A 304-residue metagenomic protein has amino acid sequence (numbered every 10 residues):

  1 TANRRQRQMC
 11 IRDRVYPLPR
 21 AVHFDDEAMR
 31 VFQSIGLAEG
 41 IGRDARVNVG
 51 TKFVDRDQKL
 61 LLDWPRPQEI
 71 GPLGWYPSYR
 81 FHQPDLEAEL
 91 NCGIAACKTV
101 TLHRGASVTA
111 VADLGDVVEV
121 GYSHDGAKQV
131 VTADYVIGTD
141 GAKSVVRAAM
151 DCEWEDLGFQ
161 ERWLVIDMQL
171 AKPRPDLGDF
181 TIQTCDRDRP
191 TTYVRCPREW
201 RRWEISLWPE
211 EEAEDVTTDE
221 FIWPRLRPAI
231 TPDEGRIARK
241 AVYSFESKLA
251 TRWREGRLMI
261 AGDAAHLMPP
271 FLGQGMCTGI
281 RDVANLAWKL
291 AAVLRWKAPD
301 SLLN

Functional and structural regions predicted by a protein language model:
T1-R7, I11: Single conserved hydrophobic/aromatic residue that forms the stacking wall/gate of nucleotide- or nucleobase-binding
Q8, L90, G138, I237 (+1 more regions): Conserved mid-domain beta->alpha element of the FAD-binding
P17-A95, T184-C185, V194: Active-site-adjacent segment of FAD-dependent monooxygenases/related oxidoreductases
G42, T101-H103, E155, A238: General small-molecule cofactor/ligand-binding pocket signal
H82, V131-G141, D263: Short hydrophobic core segments
C92, A110, G115, Y135 (+1 more regions): Conserved FAD-binding catalytic core of PHBH/FMO-like flavoproteins
A95-V108: A conserved beta-strand/loop element that lines the FAD pocket in flavoprotein oxidoreductases
A112-V131, V136: Conserved beta-strand-loop-beta-strand element in the redox core of flavoprotein oxidoreductases
